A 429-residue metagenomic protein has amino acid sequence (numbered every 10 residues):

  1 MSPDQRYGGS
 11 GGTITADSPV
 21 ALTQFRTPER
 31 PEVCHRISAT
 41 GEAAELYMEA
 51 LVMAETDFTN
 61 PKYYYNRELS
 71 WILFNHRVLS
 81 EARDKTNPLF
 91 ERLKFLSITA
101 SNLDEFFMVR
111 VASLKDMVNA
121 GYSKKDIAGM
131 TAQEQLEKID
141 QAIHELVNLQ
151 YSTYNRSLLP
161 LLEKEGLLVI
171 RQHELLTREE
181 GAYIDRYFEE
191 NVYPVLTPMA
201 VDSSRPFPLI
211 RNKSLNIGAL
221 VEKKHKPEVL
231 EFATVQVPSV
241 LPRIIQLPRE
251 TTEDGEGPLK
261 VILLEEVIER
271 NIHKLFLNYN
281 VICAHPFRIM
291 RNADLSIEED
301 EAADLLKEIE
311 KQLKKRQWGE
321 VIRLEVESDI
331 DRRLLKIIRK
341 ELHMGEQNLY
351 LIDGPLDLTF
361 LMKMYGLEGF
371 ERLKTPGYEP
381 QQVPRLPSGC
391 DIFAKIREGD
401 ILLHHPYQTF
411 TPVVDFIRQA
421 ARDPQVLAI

Functional and structural regions predicted by a protein language model:
S2-G8: Extreme N-terminal basic, low-complexity initiation segments that serve as generic localization/processing leaders
R6, I14-T15, C34: Compositionally biased, low-complexity segments
G8-G12, G41: Residue-identity detector for glycine
H35-T40: Intrinsic disorder/low-complexity segments
E45-A428: N-terminal localization/anchoring segments of enzymes in phospholipid and broader phosphate metabolism
